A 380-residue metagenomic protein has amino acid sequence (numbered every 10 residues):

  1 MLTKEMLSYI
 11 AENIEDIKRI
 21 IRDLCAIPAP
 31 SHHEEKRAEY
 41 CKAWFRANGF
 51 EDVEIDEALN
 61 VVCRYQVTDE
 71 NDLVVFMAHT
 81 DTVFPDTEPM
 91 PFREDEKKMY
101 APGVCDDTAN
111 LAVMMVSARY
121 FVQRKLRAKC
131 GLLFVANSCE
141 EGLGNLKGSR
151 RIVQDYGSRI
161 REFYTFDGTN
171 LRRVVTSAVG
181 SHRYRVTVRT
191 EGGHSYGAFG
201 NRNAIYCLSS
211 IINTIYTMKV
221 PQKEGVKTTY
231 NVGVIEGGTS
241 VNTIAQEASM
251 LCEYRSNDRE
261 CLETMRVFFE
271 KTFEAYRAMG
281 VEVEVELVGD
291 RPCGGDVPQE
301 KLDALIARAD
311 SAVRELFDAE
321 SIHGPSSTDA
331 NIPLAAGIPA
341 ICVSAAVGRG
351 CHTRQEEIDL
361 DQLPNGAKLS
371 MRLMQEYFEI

Functional and structural regions predicted by a protein language model:
M1-E35, G348-H352: N-terminal capping segment at the start of a domain
M1-E5, R185, R189, G193-G200 (+1 more regions): Metal-dependent amide/peptide-bond hydrolase catalytic core, centered on the "pita-bread" metallohydrolase fold
I20-D23, A29-N71, P91-R93: A non-catalytic alpha/beta surface segment that caps or lines the substrate-entry region of metallo-dependent hydrolase
V53-I55, G103-D107, I322-P325: Active-site nucleophile and cofactor-binding loops and adjacent substrate-binding regions of central metabolic enzymes
E70-A136, Y156, N365: Active-site metal-coordination/substrate-binding segment of hydrolases, especially metallo-dependent peptidases
T80-D95, I160, T176-T187, I341-C342: Acidic-glycine-rich active-site phosphate/pyrophosphate-binding loop
T80-T82, K98, V135-L143, F166-N170 (+2 more regions): Acidic, glycine-rich active-site loops and adjacent beta-strand->loop/helix elements that engage anionic groups
T108-V179, E253: Acidic/histidine-rich catalytic neighborhood of metal-dependent amide-processing enzymes
